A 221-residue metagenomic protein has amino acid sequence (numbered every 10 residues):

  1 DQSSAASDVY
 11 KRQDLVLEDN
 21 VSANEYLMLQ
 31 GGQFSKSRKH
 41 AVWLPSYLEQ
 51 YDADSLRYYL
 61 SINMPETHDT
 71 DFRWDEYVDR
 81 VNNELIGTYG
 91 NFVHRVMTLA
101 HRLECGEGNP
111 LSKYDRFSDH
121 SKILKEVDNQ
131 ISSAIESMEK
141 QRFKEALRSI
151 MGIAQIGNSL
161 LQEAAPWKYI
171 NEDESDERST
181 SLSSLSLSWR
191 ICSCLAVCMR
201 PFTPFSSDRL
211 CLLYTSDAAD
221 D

Functional and structural regions predicted by a protein language model:
D1-A6, Y10, Y214-D221: Single conserved hydrophobic/aromatic residue that forms the stacking wall/gate of nucleotide- or nucleobase-binding
K11, R57-M64, R190-V197: Short, hydrophobic/amphipathic alpha-helical patches that form generic packing surfaces within helical domains
D19-A23: Beta-strand segments within the central parallel beta-sheet cores of soluble alpha/beta enzyme folds
Y26-R116: Catalytic adenosine-cofactor/nucleotide-binding cores of aminoacyl-tRNA synthetases and other
K36, Y47-L48, Y77-T88, D119-V127 (+3 more regions): Secondary-structure capping and boundary motifs in well-ordered enzyme cores
D69-W74, N129-E136: Short, charged/polar, low-complexity loop and linker segments that flank or interrupt alpha-helical bundles
V93-A134, A154, N158-S175: Conserved, charged catalytic cores of large soluble enzymes
E136, K140-R142, M151-S216, D221: Basic, alpha-helical terminal appendages of large translation-related enzymes
